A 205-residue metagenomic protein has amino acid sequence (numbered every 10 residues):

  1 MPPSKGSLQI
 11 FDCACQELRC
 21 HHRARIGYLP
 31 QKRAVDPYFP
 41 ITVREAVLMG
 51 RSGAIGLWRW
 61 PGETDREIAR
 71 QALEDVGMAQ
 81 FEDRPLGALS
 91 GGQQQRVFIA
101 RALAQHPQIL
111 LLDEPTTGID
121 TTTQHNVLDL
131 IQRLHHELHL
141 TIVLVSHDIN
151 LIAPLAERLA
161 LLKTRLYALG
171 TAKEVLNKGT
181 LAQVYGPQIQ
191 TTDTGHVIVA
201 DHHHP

Functional and structural regions predicted by a protein language model:
G6-E17, H21-H22, I26: Conserved ABC transporter NBD signature motif
L48, E63-F81: Conserved ABC ATPase "signature" region
P85-L89, Q93: Conserved ABC ATPase signature
H106: Conserved catalytic motifs of ABC-family nucleotide-binding domains
L110-D113: Catalytic Walker B motif of ABC-type/P-loop ATPase nucleotide-binding domains
S146-H147: H-loop/switch region of ABC-family ATPase nucleotide-binding domains
N177-P205: ABC ATPase nucleotide-binding domains
